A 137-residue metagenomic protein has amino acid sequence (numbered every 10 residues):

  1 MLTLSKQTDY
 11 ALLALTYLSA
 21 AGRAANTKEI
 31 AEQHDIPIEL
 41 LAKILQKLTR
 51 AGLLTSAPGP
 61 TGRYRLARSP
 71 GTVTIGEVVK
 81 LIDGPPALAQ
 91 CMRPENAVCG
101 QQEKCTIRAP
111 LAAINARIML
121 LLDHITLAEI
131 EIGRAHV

Functional and structural regions predicted by a protein language model:
L2, K6, Y10-I36, T55 (+1 more regions): N-terminal helix-turn-helix DNA-binding core of bacterial DNA-binding proteins
L18, I44-T49: Basic amphipathic alpha-helical segments that dock to polyanions
E32, T49-R50: Alpha-helical residues within the helix-turn-helix
E39: Key DNA-contact positions within bacterial/archaeal DNA-binding proteins
A51-A67: Beta-hairpin "wing" of winged helix-turn-helix
A67-R134: Non-DNA-binding regulatory cores of transcription-related proteins, predominantly C-terminal effector-binding
